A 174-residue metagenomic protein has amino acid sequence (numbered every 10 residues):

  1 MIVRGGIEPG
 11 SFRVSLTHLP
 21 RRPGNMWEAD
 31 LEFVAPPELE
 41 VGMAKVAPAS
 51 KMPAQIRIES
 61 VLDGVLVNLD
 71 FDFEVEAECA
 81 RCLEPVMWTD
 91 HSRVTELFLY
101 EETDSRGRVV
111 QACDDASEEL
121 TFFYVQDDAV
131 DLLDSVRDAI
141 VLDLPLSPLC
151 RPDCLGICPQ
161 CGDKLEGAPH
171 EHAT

Functional and structural regions predicted by a protein language model:
M1-T174: Structured interface patches
